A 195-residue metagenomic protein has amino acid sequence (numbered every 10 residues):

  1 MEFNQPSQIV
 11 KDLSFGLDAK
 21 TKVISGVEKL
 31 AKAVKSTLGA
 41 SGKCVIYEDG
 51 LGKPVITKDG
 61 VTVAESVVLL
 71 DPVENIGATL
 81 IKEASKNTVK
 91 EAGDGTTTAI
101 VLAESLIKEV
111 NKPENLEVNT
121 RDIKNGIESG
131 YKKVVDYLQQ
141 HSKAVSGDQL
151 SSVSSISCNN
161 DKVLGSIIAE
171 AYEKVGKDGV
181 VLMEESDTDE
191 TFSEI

Functional and structural regions predicted by a protein language model:
M1-E194: N-terminal glycine-/lysine-enriched basic segments
